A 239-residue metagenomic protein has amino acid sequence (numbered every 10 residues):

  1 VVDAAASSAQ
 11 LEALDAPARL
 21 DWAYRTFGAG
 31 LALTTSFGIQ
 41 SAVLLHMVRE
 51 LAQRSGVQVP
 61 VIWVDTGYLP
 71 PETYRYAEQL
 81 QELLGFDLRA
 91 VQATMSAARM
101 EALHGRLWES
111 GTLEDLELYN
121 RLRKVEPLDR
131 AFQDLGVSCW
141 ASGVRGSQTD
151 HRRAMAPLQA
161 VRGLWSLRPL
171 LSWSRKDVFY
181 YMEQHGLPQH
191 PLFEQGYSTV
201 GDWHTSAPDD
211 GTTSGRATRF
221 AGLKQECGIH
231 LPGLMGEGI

Functional and structural regions predicted by a protein language model:
V1-I239: Nucleotide-activated chemistry modules centered on ATP-dependent adenylation/adenylyltransferase
